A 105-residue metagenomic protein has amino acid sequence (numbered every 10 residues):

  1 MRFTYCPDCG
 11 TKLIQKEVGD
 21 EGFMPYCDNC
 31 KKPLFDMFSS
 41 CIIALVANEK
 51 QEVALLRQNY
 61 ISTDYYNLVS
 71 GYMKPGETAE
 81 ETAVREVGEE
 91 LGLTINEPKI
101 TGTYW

Functional and structural regions predicted by a protein language model:
M1-A44: Acidic, metal-coordinating catalytic segment for phosphate/diphosphate chemistry, firing primarily on the Nudix
R2-D8, I14-V18, R57, P75-T82 (+1 more regions): A broad, low-specificity signal for short, low-complexity segments enriched in glycine/proline and polar/charged
Y5, Y26, Y65-Y66, G71 (+1 more regions): Short, flexible coil/turn micro-motifs enriched in small/turn-prone residues
E17, K31, S70-Y72, Y104: Short, well-ordered turn and helix-capping elements at secondary-structure junctions
A47-E89: Conserved Nudix-box catalytic region and its N-terminal flanking loop in Nudix hydrolases and closely related
Y72, G92-W105: Active-site segment of metal-dependent pyrophosphate-handling enzymes, primarily the Nudix hydrolase catalytic core
